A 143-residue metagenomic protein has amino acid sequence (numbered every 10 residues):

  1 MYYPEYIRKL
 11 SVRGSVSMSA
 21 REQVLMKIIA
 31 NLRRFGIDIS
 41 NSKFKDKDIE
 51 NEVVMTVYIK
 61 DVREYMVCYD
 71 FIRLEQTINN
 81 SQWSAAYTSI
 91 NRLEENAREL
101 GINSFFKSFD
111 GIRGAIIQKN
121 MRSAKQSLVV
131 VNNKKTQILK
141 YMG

Functional and structural regions predicted by a protein language model:
M1-T88, R92-E94, R98-G143: Two-component system phosphorelay core
